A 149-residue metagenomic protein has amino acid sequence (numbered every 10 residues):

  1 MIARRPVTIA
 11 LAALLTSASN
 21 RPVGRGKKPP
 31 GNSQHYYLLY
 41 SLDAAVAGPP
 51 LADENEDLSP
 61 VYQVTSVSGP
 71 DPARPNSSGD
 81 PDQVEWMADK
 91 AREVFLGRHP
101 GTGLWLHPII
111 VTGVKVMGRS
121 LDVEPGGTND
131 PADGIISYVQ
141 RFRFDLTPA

Functional and structural regions predicted by a protein language model:
M1-E54, R98-I110: Small/polar-rich, solvent-exposed N-terminal microdomains that initiate assembly or binding
I2, L51-N55, S78, D82 (+1 more regions): Residues at secondary-structure transition points
P29, G69-Q83, E124-A132: Intrinsically disordered, low-complexity coil segments
G48, A73-P75, A149: Intrinsically disordered, low-complexity acidic/polar segments
E56-R74, A91, G134-L146: Oligomerization/assembly interface segments of phage tail-like spikes and tubes
N76-G103: Mid-chain, well-packed structural core segment of small domains
F95-T147: Acidic-leaning, charged glycine-interspersed low-complexity segments
